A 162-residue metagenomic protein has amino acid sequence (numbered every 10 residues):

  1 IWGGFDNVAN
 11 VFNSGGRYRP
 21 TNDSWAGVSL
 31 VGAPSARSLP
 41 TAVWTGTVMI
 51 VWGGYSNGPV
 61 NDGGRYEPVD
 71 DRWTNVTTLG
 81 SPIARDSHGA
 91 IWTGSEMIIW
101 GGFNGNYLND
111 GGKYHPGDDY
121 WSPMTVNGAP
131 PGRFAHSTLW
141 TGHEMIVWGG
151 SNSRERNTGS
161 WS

Functional and structural regions predicted by a protein language model:
I1-S162: Kelch-like beta-propeller repeat domains
